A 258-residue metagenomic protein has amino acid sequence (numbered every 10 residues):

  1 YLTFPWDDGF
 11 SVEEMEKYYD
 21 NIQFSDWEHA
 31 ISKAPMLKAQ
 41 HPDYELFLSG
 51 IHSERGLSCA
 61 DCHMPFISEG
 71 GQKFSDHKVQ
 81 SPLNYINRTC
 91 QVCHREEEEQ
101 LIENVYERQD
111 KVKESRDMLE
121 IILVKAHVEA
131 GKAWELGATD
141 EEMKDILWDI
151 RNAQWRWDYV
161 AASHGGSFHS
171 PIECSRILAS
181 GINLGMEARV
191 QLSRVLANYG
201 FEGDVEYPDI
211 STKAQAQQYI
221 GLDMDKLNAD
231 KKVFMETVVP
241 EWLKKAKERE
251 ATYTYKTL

Functional and structural regions predicted by a protein language model:
Y1-D61, P65-W242, A246: Primarily the internal scaffold of c-type cytochrome electron-transfer domains, especially repeated/multiheme c-type
E248-L258: Extended, compositionally biased alpha-helical segments that mediate assembly or anchoring
